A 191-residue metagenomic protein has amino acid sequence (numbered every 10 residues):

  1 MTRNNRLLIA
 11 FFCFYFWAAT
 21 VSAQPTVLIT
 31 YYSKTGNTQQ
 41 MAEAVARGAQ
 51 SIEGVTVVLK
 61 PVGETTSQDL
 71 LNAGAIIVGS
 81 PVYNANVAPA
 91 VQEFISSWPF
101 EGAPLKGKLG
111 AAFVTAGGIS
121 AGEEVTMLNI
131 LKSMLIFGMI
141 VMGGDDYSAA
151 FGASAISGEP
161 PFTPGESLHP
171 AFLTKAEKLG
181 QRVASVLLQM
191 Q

Functional and structural regions predicted by a protein language model:
M1-I9: Bacterial N-terminal signal peptides that target proteins for export
V21-P25: Boundary at the C-terminal end of the N-terminal hydrophobic targeting segment
V27-I29, G110: Conserved hydrophobic helix-helix packing surfaces used for dimerization/oligomerization
T30-Q50: Short, charged N-terminal beta->alpha structural module
G54-E64: A short beta-strand-loop structural module common to alpha/beta enzyme folds
G63-D146: Helix-loop-strand module that forms the ligand-binding subsite of alpha/beta enzymes
G144-Q191: Glycine-rich phosphate/pyrophosphate-binding loop and the adjoining helix
